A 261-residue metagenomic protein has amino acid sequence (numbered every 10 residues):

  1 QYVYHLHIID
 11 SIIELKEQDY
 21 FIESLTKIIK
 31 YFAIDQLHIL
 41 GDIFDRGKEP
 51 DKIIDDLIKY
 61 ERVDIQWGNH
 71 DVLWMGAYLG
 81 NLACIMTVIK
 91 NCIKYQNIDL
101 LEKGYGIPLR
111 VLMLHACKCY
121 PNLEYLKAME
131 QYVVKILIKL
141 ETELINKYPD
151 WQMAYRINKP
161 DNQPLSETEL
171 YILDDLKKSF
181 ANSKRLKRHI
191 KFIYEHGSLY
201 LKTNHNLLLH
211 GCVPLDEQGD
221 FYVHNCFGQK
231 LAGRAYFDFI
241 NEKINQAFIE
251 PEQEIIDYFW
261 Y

Functional and structural regions predicted by a protein language model:
Q1-Y261: Feature recognizes metal-dependent phosphohydrolase scaffolds
